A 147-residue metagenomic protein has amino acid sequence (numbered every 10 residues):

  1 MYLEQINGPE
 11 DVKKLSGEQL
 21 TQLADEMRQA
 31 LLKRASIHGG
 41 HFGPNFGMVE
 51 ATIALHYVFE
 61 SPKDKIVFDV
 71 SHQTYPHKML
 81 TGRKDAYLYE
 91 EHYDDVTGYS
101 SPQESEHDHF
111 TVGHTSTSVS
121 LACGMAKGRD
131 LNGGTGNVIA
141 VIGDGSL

Functional and structural regions predicted by a protein language model:
M1-R34: Cofactor-/ligand-binding subdomain signature composed of acidic, glycine-rich, tryptophan-containing flexible loops
K13, I37, E106-H107: A short, mixed-charge helix-start or loop-turn motif at secondary-structure junctions
K33-F42: Asp/Glu-centered strand-loop micro-motifs enriched in Gly/Pro and often flanked by an aromatic residue
H41-L147: Cofactor-binding active-site loop characterized by glycine-rich and histidine/acidic residues
